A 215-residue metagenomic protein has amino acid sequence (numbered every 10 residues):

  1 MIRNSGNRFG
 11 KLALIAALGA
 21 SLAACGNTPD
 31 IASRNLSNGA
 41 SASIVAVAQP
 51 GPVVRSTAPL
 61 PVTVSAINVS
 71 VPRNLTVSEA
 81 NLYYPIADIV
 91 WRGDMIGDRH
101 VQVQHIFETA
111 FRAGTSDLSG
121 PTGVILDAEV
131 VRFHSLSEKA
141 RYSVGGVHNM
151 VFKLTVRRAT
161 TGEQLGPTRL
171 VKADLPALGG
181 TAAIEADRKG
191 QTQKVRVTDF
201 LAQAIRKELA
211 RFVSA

Functional and structural regions predicted by a protein language model:
I2-L14: Bacterial N-terminal signal peptides that target proteins for export
R3, G26-R99, S214: A structural "domain/chain start" motif
S21-A24: C-terminal motif of bacterial Sec signal peptides marking the signal peptidase cleavage site
T63-E129, F200, A204-I205, L209: N-terminal segment of the mature soluble domain
V71-R73, V130-R132, V156, R169-K172: A mature extracytoplasmic/lumenal domain signature
L82-Y84, D88-G97, L165-A204: Short secondary-structure boundary motifs at beta->alpha junctions and helix caps
D117-L165, D187: Surface-exposed short loop/turn segments
